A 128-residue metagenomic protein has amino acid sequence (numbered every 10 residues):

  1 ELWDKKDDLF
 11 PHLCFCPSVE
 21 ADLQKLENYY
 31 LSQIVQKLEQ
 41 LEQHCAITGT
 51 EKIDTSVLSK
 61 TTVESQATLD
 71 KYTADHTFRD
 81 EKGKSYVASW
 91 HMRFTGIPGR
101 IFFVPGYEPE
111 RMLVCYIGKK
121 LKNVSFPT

Functional and structural regions predicted by a protein language model:
E1-P98, G106-T128: Basic, Lys/Arg-enriched alpha-helical interface segments
